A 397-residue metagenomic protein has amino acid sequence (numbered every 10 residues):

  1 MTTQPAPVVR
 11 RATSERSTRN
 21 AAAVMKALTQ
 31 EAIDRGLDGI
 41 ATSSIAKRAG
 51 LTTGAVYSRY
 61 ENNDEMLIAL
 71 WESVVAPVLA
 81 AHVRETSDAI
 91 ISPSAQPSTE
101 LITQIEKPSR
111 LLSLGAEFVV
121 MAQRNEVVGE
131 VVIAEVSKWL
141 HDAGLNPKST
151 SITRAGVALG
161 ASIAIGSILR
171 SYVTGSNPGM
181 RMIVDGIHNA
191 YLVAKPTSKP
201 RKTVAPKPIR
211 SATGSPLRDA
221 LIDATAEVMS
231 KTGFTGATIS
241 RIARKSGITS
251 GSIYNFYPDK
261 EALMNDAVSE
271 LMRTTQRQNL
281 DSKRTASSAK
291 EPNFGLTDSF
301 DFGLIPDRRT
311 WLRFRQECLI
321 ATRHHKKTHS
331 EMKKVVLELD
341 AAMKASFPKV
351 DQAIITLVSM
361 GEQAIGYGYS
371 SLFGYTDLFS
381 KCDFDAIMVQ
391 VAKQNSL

Functional and structural regions predicted by a protein language model:
S17-T29, I45, L70-V74, V78 (+4 more regions): Generic hydrophobic, amphipathic alpha-helix propensity
A23, A27-L67, A224, V228-A262: Helix-turn-helix
I40, V78, L112-M121, V157 (+7 more regions): Short, structured motif recognition centered on aromatic/hydrophobic residues
A69, A80-L112, N279-L312: Hydrophobic alpha-helical connector segments
S113-A116, R124-S149, D185, R308-R309 (+2 more regions): Amphipathic alpha-helical packing segments from all-alpha helical-bundle domains
G129, P147-I209, H329, K333 (+1 more regions): Hydrophobic/aromatic-rich alpha-helical bundle segments in the mid-to-C-terminal region
A158-A161, P206-S288, P292-F294, D340 (+3 more regions): Conserved small-residue-rich
D266, E270, T274-Q278, G303-R308 (+8 more regions): C-terminal regulatory/effector modules of DNA-binding transcriptional regulators
